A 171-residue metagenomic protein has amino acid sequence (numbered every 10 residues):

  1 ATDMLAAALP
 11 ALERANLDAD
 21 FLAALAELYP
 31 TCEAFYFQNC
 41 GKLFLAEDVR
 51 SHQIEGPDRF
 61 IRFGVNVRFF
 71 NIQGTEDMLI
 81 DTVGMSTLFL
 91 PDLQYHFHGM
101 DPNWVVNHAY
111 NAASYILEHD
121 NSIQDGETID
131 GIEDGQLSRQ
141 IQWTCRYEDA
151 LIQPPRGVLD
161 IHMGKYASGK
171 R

Functional and structural regions predicted by a protein language model:
A1-N66: Internal, hydrophobic cores of structured domains that mediate oligomerization or house catalytic pockets within large
F37-R171: Aromatic/basic-lined ligand-recognition segments that form π-stacking hydrophobic pockets flanked by Lys/Arg to engage
